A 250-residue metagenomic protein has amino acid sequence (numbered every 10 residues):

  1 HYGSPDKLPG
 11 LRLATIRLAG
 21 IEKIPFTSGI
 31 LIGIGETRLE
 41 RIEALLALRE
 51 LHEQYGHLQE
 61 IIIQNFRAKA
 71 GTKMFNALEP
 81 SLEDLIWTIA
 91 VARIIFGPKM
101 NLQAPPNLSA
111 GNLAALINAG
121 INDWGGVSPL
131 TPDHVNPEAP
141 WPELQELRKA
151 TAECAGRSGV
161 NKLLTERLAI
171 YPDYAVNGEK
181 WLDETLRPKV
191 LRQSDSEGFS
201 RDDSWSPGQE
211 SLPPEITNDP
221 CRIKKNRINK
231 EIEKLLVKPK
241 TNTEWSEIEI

Functional and structural regions predicted by a protein language model:
H1, F26-T37, F66-F75: Active-site-proximal beta-alpha loop/turn segments in soluble metabolic enzymes
H1-S28: Radical SAM/AdoMet-radical enzyme domain recognition
S4-L11, G33-E40, P106-L108: Canonical radical SAM enzyme core domain
K7, G20-I21, I42-L46, H52-I250: Auxiliary Fe-S-binding modules of radical SAM enzymes
